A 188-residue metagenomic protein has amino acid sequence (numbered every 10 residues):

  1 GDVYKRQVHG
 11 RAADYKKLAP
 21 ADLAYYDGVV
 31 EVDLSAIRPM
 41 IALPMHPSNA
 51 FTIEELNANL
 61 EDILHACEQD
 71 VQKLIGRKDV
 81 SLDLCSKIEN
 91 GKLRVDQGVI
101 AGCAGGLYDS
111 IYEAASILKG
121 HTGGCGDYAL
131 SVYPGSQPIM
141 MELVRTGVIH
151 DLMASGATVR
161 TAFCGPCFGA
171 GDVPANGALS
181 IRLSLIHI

Functional and structural regions predicted by a protein language model:
V3-Y4, I188: Short, small-residue-biased leader/transition segments that mark boundaries at the very start of proteins
K5-G126, V132-T161: Accessory "access/gating" subregions that flank catalytic or transport cores
P20, I186-I188: Intervening/peripheral non-core polypeptide segments
M153, A157-T161, G165-L185: Flexible glycine/proline-rich, aromatic-decorated loop/lid segments
